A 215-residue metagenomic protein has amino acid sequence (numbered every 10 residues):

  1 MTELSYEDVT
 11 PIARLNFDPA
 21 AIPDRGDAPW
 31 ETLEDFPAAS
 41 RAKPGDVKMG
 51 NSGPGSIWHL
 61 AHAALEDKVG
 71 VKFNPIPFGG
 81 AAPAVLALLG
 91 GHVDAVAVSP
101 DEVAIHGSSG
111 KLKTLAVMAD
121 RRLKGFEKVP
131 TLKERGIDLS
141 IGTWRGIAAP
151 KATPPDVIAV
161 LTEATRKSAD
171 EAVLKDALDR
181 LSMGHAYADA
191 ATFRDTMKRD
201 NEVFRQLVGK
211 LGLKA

Functional and structural regions predicted by a protein language model:
M1-I147: Conserved hydrophobic/amphipathic secondary-structure segments that form or flank ligand- or partner-binding grooves
A28, I57, T153-P154, H185: Glycine-/small-residue-rich active-site loops that bind phosphorylated ligands and cofactors
S56, A82, G90, A97 (+4 more regions): Soluble non-cytosolic domains of exported or imported proteins
D67-V71, P155-A215: An extracytoplasmic/periplasmic, membrane-proximal ligand-sensing/linker region
F78, P100-S109, P150-T153, E171 (+1 more regions): A broadly tuned preference for mixed-charge, low-complexity surface segments
W144-P150, I158, T162: A short beta-strand structural signal in non-transmembrane regions
